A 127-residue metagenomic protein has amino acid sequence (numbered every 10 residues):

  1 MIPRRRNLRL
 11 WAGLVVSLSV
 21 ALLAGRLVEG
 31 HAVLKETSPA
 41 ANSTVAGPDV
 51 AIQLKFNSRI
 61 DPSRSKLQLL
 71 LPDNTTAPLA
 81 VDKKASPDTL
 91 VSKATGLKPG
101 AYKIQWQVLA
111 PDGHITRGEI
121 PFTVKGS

Functional and structural regions predicted by a protein language model:
I2-L14: Bacterial N-terminal signal peptides that target proteins for export
G13-L22: Bacterial N-terminal signal peptides
A24-K35: Proline/serine/threonine-rich low-complexity linkers at boundaries of modular beta-sandwich domains
S43-G47, A51-S58, G113-S127: Extended, polar beta-sheet/loop recognition surfaces of beta-rich domains that mediate binding to diverse ligands
I52-A80: Short, surface-exposed alpha-helix to beta-strand junction/turn motifs within ectodomains of secreted and cell-envelope
S86-V91: Aromatic sugar-binding surface patches on proteins that engage polysaccharides or sugar-phosphate polymers
K93, K98-I104: A glycine-anchored, Pro-Gly-centered beta-turn/N-cap motif
